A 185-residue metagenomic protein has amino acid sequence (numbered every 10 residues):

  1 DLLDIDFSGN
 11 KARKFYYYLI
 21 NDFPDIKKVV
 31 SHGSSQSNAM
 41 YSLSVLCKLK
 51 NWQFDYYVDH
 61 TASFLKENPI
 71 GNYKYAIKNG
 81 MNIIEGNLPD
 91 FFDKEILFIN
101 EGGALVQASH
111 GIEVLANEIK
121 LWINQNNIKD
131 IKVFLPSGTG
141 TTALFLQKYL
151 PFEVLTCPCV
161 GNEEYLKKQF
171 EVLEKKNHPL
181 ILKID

Functional and structural regions predicted by a protein language model:
D1-K28: Positively charged, low-complexity intrinsically disordered leader regions
F7, L65-N68, Q107-G111, E163-E171: Short, charged, surface-exposed secondary-structure boundary motifs
D25-S44, K50-V58, I131-T139: A short, small-residue-rich loop immediately preceding and capping a beta-strand
F54-A62, L155-G161: Short internal beta-strands
H60-N126, N177-D185: Small/polar-residue-rich loop-to-helix segments that shape phosphate-bearing ligand pockets
L115-N126, K132-F145: Internal active-site segments that recognize and position negatively charged phosphoryl groups and nucleotide moieties
F152-D185: Active-site/ligand-binding loops adjacent to catalytic centers
